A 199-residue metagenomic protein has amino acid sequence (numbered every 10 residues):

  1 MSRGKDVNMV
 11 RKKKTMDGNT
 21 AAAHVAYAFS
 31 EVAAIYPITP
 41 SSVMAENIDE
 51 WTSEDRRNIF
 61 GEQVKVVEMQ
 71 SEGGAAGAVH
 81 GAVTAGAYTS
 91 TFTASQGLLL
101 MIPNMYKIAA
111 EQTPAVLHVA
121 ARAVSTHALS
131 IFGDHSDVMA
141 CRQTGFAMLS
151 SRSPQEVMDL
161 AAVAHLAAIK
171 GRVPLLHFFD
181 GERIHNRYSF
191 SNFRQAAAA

Functional and structural regions predicted by a protein language model:
S2-A140, G145, A162, G181-E182 (+1 more regions): Thiamine diphosphate
M148-A199: Structural signature of the thiamine diphosphate
